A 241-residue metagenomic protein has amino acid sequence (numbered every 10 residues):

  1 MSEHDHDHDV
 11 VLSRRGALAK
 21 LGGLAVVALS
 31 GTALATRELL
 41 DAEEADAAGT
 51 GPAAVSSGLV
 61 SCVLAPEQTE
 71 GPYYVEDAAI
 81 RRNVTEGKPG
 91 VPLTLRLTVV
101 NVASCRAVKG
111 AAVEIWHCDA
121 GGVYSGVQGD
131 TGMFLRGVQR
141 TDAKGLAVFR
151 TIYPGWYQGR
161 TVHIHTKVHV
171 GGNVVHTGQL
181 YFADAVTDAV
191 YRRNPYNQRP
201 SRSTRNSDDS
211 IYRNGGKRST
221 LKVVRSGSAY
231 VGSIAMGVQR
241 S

Functional and structural regions predicted by a protein language model:
M1-S13, A25-S30, E38-D41: N-terminal secretory signal peptides
V26-V27, V75, S219-T220: Intrinsically disordered, low-complexity, compositionally biased regions/tails
A33-T50: C-terminal region of N-terminal signal peptides and the immediate post-cleavage residues of exported proteins
G51-D208, Y212, Q239-S241: Beta-strand-dominated extracellular/periplasmic modules and repeats in secreted or surface-exposed proteins
K217-S241: C-terminal, well-folded lobe of enzymatic/effector domains
